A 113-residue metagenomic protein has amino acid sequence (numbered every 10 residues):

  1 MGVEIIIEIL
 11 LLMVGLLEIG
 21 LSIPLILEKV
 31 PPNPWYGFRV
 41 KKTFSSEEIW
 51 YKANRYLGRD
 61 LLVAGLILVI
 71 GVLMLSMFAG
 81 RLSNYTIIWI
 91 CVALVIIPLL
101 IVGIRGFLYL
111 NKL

Functional and structural regions predicted by a protein language model:
M1-I5, I49-K52, Y56, A79-T86: Juxtamembrane loop-transmembrane helix junctions in multi-pass integral membrane proteins, especially the extracellular
G2-P31, A64, G71, S83-L108: Hydrophobic alpha-helical transmembrane segments of membrane proteins
I19, K41, L57, V69: Short, electropositive, low-hydrophobicity segments enriched in small/polar residues
P31-Y51: Cytosolic, membrane-interface loops and tails of multi-pass inner-membrane proteins
Y36, I67-I70: Flexible domain-boundary/linker segments
R55-I67: Select subsegments of transmembrane alpha-helices in polytopic membrane proteins, especially boundary-proximal
V69-R81: Juxtamembrane "helix exit" motif at the C-terminal ends of alpha-helical transmembrane segments in multi-pass membrane
Y109-L113: Interhelical loop and helix-boundary elements at the membrane-water interface of polytopic inner-membrane proteins
